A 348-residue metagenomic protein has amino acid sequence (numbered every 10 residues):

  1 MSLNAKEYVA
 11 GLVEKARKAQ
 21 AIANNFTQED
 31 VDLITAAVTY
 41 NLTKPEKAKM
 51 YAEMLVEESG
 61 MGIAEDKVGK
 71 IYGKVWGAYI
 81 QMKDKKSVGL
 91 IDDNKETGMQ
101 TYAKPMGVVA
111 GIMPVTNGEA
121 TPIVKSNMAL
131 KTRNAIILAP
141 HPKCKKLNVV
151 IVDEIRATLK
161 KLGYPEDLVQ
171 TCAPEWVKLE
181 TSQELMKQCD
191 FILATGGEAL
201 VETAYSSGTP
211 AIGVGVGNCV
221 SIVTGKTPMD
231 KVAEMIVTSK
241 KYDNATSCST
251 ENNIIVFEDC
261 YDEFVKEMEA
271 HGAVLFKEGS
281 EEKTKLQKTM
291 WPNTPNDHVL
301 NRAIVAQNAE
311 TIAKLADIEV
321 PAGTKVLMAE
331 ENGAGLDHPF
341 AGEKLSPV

Functional and structural regions predicted by a protein language model:
M1-Q100, M128, A270: N-terminal Rossmann-like NAD(P)+-binding subdomain of aldehyde/semialdehyde dehydrogenases
L3, I123, E202-G335: ALDH superfamily catalytic-core signature
E7, G11, F26-I34, E46 (+17 more regions): Conserved active-site and cofactor/substrate-binding residues in soluble primary-metabolism enzymes
K15-N24, N253-V256, L345-V348: Short, well-ordered beta-strand elements within core beta-sheets of diverse protein domains
A19-F26, A37, N41-P45, E58 (+7 more regions): Change "in soluble alpha/beta enzymes" to "in soluble alpha/beta proteins
N24, D32, I318-V348: Conserved C-terminal structural/oligomerization subdomain of aldehyde/semialdehyde dehydrogenase
V88-K231: Rossmann-like NAD(P) dinucleotide-binding subdomain of oxidoreductase/dehydrogenase enzymes
